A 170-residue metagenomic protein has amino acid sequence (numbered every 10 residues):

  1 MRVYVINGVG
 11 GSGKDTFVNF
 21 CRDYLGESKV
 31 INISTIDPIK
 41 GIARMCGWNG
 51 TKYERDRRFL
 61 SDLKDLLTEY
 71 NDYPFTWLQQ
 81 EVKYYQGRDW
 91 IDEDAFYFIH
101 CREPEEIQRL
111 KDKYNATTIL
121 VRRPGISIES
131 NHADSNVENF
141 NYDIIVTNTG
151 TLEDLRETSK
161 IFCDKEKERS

Functional and structural regions predicted by a protein language model:
M1-Y4, V30: Extreme N-terminal starter segment of soluble prokaryotic enzymes
I6-G8, F98: Hydrophobic anchor at the beta1->P-loop junction of P-loop NTPases
G11: Walker A (P-loop) phosphate-binding loop of P-loop NTPases
K14: Conserved lysine of the Walker
F17: Hydrophobic positions on the alpha1 helix immediately C-terminal to the Walker A/P-loop
D23-N32: Post-Walker A helix-loop "phosphate-sensing" segment adjacent to the P-loop in P-loop NTPases
I31-F96, R102: ATP-dependent small-molecule kinase phosphotransfer cores that center on conserved nucleotide phosphate-binding segments
R109-K113, T117-S170: Small-molecule kinase domains that catalyze NTP-dependent phosphoryl transfer to phosphate-bearing small molecules
